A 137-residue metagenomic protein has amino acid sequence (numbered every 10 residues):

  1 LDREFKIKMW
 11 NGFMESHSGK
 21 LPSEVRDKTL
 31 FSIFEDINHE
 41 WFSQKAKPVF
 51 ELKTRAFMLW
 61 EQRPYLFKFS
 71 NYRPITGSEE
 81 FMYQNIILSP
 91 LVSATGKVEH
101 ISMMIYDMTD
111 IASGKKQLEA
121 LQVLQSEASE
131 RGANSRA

Functional and structural regions predicted by a protein language model:
D2, F34-E35, S129-A137: Signal-transducing coiled-coil linker helices
E4, K8-S16, K28: PAS/LOV sensory domain surfaces, especially short acidic/polar patches at coil-to-helix junctions
E24-S43, E51: PAS-family sensory/regulatory domains
F50-E99: Per-ARNT-Sim (PAS) sensory domains and their PAS-associated C-terminal
P90-R131: Sensory coupling linkers of modular signal transduction proteins
